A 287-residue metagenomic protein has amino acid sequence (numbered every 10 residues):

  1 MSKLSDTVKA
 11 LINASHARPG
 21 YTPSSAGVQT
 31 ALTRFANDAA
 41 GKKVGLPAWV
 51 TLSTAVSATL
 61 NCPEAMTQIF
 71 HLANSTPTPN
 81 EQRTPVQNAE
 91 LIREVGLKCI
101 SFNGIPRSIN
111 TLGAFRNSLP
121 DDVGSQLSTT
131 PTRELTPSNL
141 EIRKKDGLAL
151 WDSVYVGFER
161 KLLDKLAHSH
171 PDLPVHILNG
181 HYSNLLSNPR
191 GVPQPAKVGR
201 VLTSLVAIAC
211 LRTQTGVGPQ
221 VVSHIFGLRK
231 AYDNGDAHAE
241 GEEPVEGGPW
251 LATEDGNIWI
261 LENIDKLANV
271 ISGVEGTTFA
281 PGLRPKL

Functional and structural regions predicted by a protein language model:
M1-K197, I260, I264, A268-L287: Acidic, glycine/proline-rich low-complexity segments that act as flexible tails and inter-domain linkers
L52-A55, A207-L211: Short glycine-rich or small-residue beta-strand-to-loop segments that form or flank ligand, phosphate, metal/Fe-S
R200-L202, I208-R212, V217-L287: Alpha-helical oligomerization segments
